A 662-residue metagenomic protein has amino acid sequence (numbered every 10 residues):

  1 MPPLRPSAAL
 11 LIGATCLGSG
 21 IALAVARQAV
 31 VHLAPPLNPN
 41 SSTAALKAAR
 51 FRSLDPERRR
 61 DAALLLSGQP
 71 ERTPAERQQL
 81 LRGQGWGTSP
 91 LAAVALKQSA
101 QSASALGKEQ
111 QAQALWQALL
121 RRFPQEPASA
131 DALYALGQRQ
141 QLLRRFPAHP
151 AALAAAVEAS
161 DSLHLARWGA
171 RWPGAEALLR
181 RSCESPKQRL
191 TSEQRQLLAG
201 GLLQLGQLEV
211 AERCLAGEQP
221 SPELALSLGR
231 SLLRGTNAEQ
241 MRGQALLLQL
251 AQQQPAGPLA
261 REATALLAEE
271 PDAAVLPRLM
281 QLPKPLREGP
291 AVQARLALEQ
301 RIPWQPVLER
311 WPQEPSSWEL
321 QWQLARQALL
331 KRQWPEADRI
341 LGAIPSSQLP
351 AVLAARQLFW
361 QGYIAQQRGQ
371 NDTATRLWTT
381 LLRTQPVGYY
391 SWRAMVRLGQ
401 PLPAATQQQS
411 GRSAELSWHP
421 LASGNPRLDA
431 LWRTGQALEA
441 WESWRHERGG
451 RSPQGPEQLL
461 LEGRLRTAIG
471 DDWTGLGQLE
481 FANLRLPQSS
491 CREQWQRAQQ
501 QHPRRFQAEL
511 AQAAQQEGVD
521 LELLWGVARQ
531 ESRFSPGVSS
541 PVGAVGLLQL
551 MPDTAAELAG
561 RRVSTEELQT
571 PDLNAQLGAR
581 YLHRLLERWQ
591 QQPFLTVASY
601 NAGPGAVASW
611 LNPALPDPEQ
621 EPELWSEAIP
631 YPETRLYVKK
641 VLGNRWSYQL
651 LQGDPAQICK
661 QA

Functional and structural regions predicted by a protein language model:
L23-L33, S41-T43, S53-L64, T73-A75 (+18 more regions): Generic helix N-cap/helix-start motif at coil->alpha-helix transitions
P70, A103, Q140, L202 (+8 more regions): Residue at a conserved register position within TPR or TPR-like alpha-solenoid repeats
E76-R77, A112, A211, G243 (+5 more regions): Single-residue signature of alpha-solenoid repeat helices
E415-H419, A430, Q454-A508: N-terminal export signals and maturation junctions of secreted/periplasmic proteins
S489-R533: Export/targeting segments at the very N-terminus of extracytoplasmic proteins
V519-P536, G578, T596-N601, V641: Short, functionally critical alpha-helical segments immediately adjacent to catalytic or ligand/cofactor-binding
P541-R561, L573-R584, G605, V641: Substrate-binding/active-site groove segments that recognize and process beta-1,4-linked N-acetyl-hexosamine
V597-D654: Catalytic and substrate-binding regions of cell-wall glycan-acting enzymes that process beta-1,4-linked
